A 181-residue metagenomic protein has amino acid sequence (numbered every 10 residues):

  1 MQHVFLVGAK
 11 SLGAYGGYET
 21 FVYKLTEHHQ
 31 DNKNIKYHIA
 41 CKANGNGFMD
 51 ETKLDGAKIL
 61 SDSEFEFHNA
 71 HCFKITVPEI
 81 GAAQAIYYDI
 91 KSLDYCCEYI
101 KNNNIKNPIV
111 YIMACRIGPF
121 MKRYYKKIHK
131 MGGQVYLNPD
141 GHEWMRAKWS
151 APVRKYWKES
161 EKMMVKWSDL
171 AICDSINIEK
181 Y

Functional and structural regions predicted by a protein language model:
M1-F5: Extreme N-terminal starter segment of soluble prokaryotic enzymes
L6-Y15, H28-A82, N177-Y181: N-terminal strand-loop element at the rim of the active site of nucleotide-sugar-dependent glycosyltransferases
G17-L25, Y156: Conserved alpha-helical elements of sugar-nucleotide-dependent glycosyltransferases
Y18-F21, A40-K42, Y111-C115, C173-S175: Replace "coordinates the UDP/GDP/TDP-sugar" with "coordinates nucleotide-activated sugar donors
N32-H38, I105-K106, G132-G133: A generic structural motif
F67-D94, R146-V153: A short, charged, and often flexible helix/loop element on the N-terminal side of the glycosyltransferase catalytic
A85-Y95, N107-D140: An aromatic- and histidine-rich active-site surface loop
V153-A171: Membrane-proximal helix-turn-helix segments that form the acceptor-binding/catalytic region of lipid-linked
